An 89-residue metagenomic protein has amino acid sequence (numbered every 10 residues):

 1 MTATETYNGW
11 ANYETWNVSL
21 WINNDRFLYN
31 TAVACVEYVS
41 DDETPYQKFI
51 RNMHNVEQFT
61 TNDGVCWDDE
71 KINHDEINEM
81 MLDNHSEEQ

Functional and structural regions predicted by a protein language model:
M1-Q89: Acidic interaction surfaces
